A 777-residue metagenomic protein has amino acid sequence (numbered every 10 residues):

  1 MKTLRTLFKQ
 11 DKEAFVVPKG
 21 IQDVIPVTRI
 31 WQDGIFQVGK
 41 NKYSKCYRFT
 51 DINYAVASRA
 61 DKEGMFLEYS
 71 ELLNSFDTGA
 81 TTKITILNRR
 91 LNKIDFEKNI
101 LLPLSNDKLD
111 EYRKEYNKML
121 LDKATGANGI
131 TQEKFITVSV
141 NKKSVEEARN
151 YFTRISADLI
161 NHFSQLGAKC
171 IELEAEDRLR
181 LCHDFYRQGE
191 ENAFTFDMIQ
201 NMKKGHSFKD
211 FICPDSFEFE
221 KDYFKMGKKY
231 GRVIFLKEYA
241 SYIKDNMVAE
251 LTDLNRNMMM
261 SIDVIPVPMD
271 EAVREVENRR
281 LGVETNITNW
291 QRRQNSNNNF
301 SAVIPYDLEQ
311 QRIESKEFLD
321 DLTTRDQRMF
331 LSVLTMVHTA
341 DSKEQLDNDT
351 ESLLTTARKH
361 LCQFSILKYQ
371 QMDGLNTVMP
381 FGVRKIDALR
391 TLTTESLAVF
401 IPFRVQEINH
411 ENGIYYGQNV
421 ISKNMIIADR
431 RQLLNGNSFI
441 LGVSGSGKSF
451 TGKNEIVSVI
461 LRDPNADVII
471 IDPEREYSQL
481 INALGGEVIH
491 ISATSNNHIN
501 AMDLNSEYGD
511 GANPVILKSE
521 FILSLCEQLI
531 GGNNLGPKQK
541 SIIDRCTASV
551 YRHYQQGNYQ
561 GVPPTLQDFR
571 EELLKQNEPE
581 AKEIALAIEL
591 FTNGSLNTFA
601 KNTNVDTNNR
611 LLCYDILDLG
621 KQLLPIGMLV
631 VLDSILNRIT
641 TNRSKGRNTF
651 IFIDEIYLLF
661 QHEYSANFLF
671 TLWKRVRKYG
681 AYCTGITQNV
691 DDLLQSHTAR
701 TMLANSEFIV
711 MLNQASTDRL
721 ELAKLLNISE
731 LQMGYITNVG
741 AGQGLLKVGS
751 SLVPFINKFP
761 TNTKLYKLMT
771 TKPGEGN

Functional and structural regions predicted by a protein language model:
M1-V405: Extended, folded cores of ATP/NTP-driven motor/assembly subunits in large transport and secretion machines
I52, R59-T78, R89, T252 (+10 more regions): P-loop NTPase motor domains
I440: Hydrophobic anchor at the beta1->P-loop junction of P-loop NTPases
K448: Conserved lysine of the Walker
T451: Hydrophobic positions on the alpha1 helix immediately C-terminal to the Walker A/P-loop
S458-I469: Post-Walker A helix-loop "phosphate-sensing" segment adjacent to the P-loop in P-loop NTPases
G485-I489, T698-M711: A short helix-turn-beta junction within AAA+ P-loop NTPase domains corresponding to the substrate/partner-engaging
L726-N777: Conserved P-loop NTPase
